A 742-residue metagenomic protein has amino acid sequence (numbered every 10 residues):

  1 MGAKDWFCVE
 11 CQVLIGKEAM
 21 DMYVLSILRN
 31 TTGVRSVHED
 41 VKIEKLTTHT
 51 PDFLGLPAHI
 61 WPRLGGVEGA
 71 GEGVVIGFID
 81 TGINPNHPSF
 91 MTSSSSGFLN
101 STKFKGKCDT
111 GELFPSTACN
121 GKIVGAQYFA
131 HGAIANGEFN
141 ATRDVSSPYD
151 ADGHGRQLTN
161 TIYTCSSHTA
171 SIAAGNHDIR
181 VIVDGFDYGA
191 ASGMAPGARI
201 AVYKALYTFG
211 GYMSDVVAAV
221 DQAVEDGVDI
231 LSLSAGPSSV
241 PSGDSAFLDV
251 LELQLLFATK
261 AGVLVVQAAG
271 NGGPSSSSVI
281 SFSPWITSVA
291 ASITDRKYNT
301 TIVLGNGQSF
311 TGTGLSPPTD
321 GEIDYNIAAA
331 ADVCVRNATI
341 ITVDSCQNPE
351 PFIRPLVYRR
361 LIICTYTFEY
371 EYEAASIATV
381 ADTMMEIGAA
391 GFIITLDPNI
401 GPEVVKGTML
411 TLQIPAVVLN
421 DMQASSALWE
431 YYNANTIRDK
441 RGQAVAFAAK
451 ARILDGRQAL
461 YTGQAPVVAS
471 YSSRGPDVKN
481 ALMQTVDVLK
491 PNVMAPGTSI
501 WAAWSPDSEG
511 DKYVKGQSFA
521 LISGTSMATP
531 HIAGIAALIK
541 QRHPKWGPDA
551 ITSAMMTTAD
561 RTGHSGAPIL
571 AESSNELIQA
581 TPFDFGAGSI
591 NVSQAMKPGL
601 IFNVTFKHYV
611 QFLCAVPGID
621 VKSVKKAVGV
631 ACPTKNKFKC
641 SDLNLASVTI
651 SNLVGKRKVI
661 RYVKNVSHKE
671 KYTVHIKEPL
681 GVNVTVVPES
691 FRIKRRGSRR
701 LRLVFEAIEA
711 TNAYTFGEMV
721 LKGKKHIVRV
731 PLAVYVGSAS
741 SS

Functional and structural regions predicted by a protein language model:
M1-S742: Loop-rich non-cytosolic ectodomains and luminal regions
